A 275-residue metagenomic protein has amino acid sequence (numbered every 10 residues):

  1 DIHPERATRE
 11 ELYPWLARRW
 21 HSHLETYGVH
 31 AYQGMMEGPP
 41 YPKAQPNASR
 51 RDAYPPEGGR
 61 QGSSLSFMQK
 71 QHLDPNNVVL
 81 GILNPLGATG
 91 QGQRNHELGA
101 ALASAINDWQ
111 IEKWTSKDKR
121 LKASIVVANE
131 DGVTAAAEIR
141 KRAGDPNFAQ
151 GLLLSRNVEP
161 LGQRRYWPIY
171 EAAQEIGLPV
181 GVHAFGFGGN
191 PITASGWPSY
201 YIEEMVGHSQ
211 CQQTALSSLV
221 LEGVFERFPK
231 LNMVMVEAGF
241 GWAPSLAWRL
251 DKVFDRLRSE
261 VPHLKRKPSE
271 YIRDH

Functional and structural regions predicted by a protein language model:
I2-H275: Helix-coil boundary/capping segments in enzymes
